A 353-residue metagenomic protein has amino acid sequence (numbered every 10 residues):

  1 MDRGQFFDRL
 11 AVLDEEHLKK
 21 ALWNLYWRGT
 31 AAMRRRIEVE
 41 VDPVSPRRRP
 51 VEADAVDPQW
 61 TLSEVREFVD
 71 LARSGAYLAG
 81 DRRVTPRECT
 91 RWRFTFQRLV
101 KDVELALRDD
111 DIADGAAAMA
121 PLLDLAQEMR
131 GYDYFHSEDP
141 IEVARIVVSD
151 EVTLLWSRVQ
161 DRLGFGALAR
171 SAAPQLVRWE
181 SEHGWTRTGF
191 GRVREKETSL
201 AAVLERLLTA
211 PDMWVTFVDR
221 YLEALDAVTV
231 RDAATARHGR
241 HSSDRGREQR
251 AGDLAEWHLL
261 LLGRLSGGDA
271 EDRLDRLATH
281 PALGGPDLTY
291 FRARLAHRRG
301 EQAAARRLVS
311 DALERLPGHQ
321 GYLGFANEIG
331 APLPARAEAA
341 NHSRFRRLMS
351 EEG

Functional and structural regions predicted by a protein language model:
M1-G29: Eukaryotic low-complexity, mixed-charge intrinsically disordered interaction/regulatory segments enriched in acidic
R3-F7, W27, A31-G353: Eukaryote-biased, non-catalytic alpha-solenoid scaffold regions
